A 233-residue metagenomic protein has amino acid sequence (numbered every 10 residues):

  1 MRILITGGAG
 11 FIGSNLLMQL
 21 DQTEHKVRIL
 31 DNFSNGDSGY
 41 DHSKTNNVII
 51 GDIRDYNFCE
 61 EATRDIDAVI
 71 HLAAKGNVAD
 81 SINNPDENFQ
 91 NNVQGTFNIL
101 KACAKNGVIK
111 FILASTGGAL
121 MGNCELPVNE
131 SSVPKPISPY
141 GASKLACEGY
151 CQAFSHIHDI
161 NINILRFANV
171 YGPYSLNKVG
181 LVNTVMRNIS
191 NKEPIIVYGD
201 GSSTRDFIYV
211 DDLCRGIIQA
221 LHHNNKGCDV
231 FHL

Functional and structural regions predicted by a protein language model:
M1-A168: N-terminal Rossmann-like NAD(P)+-binding domain of SDR-like oxidoreductases, especially those catalyzing
I49, L165, V197-Y198, L233: Hydrophobic residues at beta-strand termini and immediately following loops that shape nucleotide-binding pockets
F58, N98-A102, F207, D212-R215 (+1 more regions): Conserved mid-core alpha-helix of short-chain dehydrogenase/reductase
S81, M121, Y174-K178, D206-F207: Alpha-helix N-cap/helix-start motif
C103, S155, I189, A220-L221: Hydrophobic pocket-lining residues that define ligand/cofactor binding sites across diverse proteins
L145, V170-T184, E193, Y198 (+3 more regions): Glycine/proline-rich active-site loop of Rossmann-fold NAD(P)-dependent oxidoreductases
